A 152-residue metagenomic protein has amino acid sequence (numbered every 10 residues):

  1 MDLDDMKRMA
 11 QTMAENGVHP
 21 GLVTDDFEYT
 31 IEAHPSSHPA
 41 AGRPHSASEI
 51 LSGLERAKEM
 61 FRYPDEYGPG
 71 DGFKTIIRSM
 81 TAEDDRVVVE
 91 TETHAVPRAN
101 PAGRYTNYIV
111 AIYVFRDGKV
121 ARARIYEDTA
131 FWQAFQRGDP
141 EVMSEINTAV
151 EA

Functional and structural regions predicted by a protein language model:
M1-D25, V142-A152: Short, low-complexity N-terminal intrinsically disordered segments enriched in polar/charged residues
L3-D4, P20-D85: A solvent-exposed, acidic/Ser-Thr-rich amphipathic alpha-helical stretch
D4, K58, R62-A152: A beta-strand edge to alpha-helix "cap/lid" segment located at domain peripheries
